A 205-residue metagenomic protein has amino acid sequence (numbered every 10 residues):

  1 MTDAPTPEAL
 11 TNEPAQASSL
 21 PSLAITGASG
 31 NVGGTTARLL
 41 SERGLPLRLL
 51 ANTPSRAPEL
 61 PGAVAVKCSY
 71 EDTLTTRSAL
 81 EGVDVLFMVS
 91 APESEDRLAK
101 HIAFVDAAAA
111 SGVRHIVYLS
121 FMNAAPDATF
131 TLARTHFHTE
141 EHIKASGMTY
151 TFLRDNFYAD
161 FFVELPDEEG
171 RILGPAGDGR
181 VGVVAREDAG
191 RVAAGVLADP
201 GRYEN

Functional and structural regions predicted by a protein language model:
T2-R56, E71-L74, E81-V83, P92-A99 (+2 more regions): Oxidoreductase cofactor-interface core, primarily capturing Rossmann-like NAD(P)-dependent enzymes
P61-D72: Rossmann-fold cofactor-recognition segment
